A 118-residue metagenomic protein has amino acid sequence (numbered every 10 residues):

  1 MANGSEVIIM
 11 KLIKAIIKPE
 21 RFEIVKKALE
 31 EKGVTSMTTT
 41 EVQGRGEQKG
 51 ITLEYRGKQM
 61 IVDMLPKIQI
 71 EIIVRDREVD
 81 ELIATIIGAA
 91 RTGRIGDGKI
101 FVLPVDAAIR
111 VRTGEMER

Functional and structural regions predicted by a protein language model:
A2-R118: Positively charged, small/polar-rich N-terminal and surface patches that mediate targeting and assembly and bind
